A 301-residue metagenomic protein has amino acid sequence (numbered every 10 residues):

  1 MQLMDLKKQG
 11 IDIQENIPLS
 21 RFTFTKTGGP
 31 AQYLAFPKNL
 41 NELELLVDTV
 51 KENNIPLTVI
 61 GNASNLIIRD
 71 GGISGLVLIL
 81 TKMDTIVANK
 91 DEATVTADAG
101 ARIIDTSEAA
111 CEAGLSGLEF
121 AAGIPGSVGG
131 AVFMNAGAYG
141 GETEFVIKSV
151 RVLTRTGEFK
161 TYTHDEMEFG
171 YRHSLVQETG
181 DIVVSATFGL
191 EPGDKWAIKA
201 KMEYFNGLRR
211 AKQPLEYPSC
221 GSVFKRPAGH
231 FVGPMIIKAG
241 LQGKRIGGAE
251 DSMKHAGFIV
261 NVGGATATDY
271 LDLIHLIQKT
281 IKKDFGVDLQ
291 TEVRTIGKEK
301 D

Functional and structural regions predicted by a protein language model:
M1-V128: Anion-binding (especially nucleotide phosphate/pyrophosphate-binding) glycine-rich loop and adjoining beta-alpha core
Q14-E15, L153-H275, K279-T280, D284-D301: Phosphate/pyrophosphate- and phosphate-bearing ligand-binding catalytic cores of soluble enzymes
G28-G29, A35-L40, I67-T85, F133-H164 (+1 more regions): Structural signature of FAD isoalloxazine-binding scaffolds in flavoprotein oxidoreductases
N53, I60-N62, V146, Y217-P218 (+1 more regions): Short, basic and Ser/Thr-rich N-terminal targeting/leader segments
L66, S107-A110, L118-A122, N135-E142 (+3 more regions): A generic local secondary-structure boundary/capping motif
V87, E119, R151, V293-R294: Residues embedded in well-ordered beta-strands within globular domains across many folds
G129-Y139, K201-F205: An N-terminal domain-start capping segment
